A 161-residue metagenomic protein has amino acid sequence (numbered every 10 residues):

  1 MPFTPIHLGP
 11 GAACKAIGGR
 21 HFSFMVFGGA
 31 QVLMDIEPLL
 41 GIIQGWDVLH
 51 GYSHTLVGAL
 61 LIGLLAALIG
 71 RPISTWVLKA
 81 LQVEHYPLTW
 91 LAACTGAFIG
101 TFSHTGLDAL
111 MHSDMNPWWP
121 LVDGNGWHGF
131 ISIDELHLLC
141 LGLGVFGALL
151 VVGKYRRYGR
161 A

Functional and structural regions predicted by a protein language model:
M1-A161: N-terminal membrane-targeting hydrophobic helices
